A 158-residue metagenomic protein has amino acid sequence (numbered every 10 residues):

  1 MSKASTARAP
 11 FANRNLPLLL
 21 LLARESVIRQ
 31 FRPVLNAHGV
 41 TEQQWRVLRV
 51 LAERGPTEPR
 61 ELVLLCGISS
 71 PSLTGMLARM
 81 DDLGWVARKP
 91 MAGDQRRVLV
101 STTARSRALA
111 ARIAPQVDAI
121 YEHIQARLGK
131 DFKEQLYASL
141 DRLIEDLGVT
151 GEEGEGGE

Functional and structural regions predicted by a protein language model:
M1-A9, K130-E158: C-terminal regulatory/oligomerization modules of transcriptional regulators
M1-H38, E158: N-terminal leader segment of winged-helix/HTH proteins
I28, P56, A78-E145: Charged, amphipathic alpha-helical coiled-coil/dimerization segments
T41-Q43, E58, T103: Residues that mark the N-terminal boundary/hinge immediately upstream of a DNA-recognition element
V47-L48: Short alpha-helical "packing" element that flanks the helix-turn-helix/winged-helix DNA-binding module
G55-P56, G67: Central "turn" residue of the DNA-binding helix-turn-helix
V63: The alpha-helix within a helix-turn-helix
P71: Key DNA-contact positions within bacterial/archaeal DNA-binding proteins
